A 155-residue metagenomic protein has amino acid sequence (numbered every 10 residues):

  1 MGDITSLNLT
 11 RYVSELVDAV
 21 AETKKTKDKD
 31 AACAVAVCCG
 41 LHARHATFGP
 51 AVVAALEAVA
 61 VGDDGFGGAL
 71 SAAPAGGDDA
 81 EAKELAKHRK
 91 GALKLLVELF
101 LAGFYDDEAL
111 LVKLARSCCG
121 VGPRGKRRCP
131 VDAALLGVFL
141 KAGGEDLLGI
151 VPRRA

Functional and structural regions predicted by a protein language model:
M1-A155: Eukaryotic alpha-helical solenoid repeat scaffolds
